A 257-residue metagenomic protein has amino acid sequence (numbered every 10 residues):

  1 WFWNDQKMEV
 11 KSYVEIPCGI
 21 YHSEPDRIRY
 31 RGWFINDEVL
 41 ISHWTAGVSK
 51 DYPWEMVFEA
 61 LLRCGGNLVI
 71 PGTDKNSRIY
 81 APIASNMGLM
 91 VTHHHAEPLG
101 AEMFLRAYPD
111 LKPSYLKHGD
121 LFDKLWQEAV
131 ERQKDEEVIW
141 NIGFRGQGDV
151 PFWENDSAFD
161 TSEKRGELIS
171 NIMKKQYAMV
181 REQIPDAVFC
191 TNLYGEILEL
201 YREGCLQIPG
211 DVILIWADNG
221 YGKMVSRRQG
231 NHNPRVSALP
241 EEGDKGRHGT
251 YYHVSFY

Functional and structural regions predicted by a protein language model:
W1-E59, R63, Q147, K175: Solvent-exposed alpha-helical segments and adjacent loops that form catalytic or protein-interaction surfaces
Q6-I16, D74, R78-N86, P113-K245: Gly/Pro-rich turn-and-neighbor structural signature
I28, G32-W33, D37-D51, I215 (+1 more regions): Active-site-adjacent "gating/activation" loops or surface patches in catalytic cores
R31-I35, L62, L68-P71, V91-H94 (+4 more regions): Hydrophobic faces of well-ordered beta-strands that scaffold small-molecule active sites in alpha/beta enzyme cores
E38-T45, G66, L111-P113, W153-E163 (+1 more regions): Glycine- and acidic
S49-I79, I83-T92, D135: Catalytic domains of carbohydrate-active enzymes, especially glycoside hydrolases
N86, M90, H94-G119: Acidic/aromatic-lined carbohydrate-recognition and catalytic surfaces of CAZymes acting on diverse glycans
M103-A107, G148-E154, D244-Y257: Active-site clefts of carbohydrate-active enzymes
